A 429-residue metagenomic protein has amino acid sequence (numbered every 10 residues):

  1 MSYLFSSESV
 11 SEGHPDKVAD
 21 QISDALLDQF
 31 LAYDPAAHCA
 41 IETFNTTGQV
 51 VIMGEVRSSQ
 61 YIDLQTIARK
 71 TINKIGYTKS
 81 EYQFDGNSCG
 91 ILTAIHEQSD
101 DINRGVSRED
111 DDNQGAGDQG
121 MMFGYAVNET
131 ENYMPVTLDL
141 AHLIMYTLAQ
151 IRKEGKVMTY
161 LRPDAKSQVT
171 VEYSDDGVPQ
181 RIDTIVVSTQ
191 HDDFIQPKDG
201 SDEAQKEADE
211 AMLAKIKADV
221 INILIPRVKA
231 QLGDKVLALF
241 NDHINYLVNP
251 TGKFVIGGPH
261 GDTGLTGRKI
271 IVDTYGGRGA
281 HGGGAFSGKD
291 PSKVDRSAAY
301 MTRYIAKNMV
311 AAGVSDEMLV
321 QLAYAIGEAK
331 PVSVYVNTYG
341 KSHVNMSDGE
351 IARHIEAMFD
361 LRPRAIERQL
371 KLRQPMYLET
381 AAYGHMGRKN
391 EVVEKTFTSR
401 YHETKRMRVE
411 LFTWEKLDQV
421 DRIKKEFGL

Functional and structural regions predicted by a protein language model:
M1-A40, N45, V420, E426-L429: N-terminal, positively charged regions that mediate nucleic acid binding
L4-S11, Q49-R57, L92, M122 (+6 more regions): Short glycine-rich or small-residue beta-strand-to-loop segments that form or flank ligand, phosphate, metal/Fe-S
S6, T66, N73-Y77, E81-I256 (+2 more regions): Glycine-rich, mobile lid/loop segments that gate access to catalytic sites or pores
E8-V10, H14-A19, G115-T130, V255-A280 (+2 more regions): Conserved phosphate/anionic-ligand binding catalytic regions in large, soluble enzymes, centered on
E12-L31, A126-Q150, K289-G313: Alpha-helical support elements that line or immediately flank enzyme active sites and cofactor-binding pockets
A40-S58, I326-K330: Short, charge-patterned binding micro-sites
T46, S315-E317, Y324-L429: Internal helix-turn-beta structural module
I270, Y275-Q321, K330-N337: C-terminal catalytic subdomain
